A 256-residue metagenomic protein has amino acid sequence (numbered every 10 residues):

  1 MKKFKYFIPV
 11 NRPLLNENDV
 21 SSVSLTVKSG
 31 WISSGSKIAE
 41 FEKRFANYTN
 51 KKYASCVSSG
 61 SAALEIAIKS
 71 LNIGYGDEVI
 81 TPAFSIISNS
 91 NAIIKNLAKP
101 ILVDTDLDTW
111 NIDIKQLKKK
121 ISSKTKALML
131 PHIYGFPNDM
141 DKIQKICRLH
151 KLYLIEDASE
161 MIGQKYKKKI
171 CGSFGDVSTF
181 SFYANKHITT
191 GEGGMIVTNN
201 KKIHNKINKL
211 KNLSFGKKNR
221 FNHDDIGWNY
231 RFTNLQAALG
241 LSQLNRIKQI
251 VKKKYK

Functional and structural regions predicted by a protein language model:
M1-I32, S36: N-terminal "arm"/small-domain region of PLP-dependent enzymes with the aminotransferase-like
R12-P13, I133, L244: Conserved donor-binding loops in enzymes that form glycosidic bonds
W31-E78, A92-D104, K169: Phosphate-binding glycine-rich loop
S59, T105, I133, A184 (+1 more regions): Short, conserved catalytic or interaction motifs in soluble domains
K69-A158, K165: PLP-dependent aminotransferase-like
K120-S122, I170-G175: Active-site nucleotide-sugar/metal-binding loop of Leloir-type enzymes
M161-K167, F174-K256: Active-site region of PLP-dependent enzymes
